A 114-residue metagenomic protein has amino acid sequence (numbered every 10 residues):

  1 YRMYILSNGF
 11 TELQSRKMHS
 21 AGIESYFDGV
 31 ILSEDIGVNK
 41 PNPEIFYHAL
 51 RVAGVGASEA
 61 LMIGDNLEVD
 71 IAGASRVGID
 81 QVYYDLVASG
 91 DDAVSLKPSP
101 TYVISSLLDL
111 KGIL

Functional and structural regions predicted by a protein language model:
Y4-L114: Asp-based, Mg2+/Mn2+-dependent phosphohydrolase catalytic module
